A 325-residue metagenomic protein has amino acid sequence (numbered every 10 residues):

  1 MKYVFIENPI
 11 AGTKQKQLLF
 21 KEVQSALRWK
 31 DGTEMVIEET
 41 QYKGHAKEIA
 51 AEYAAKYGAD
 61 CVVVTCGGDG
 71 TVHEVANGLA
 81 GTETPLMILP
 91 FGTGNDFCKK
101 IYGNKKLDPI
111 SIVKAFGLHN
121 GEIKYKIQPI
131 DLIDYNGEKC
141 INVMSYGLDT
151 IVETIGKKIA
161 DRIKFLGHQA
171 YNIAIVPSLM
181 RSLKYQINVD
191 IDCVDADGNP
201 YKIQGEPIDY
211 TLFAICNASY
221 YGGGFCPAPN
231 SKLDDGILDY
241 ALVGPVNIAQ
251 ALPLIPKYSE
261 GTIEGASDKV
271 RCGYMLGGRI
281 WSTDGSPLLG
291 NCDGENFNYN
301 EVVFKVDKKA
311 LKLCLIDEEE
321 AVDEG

Functional and structural regions predicted by a protein language model:
M1-V63, H73, V113, E320: ATP/NTP phosphate-donor binding region
P9, C66-G68, L89-T93: Glycine-rich beta-strand-to-loop/alpha-helix junction loops that act as flexible
K16, C193-A196, K202-I203, P207 (+1 more regions): ATP/nucleoside-binding phosphotransfer catalytic cores, i.e., glycine-rich phosphate-binding loops
A46, D69, F213: Short conserved active-site loop signatures built around small residues
G70-T84: Short Gly/Thr/Asp-enriched flexible loops that form oxyanion-binding sites at enzyme active sites
G81-M87, F91-T211: Catalytic core of DAGKc-family lipid kinases
S145, D149, A214-A228, N296: Glycine-rich phosphate/pyrophosphate-binding beta-alpha loops
